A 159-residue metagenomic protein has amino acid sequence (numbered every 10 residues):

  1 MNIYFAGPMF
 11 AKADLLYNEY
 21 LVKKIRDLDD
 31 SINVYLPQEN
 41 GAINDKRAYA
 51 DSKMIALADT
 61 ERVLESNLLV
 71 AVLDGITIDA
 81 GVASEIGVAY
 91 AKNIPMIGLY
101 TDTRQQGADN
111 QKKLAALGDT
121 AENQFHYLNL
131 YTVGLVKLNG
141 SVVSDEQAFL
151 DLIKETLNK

Functional and structural regions predicted by a protein language model:
M1-K159: Conserved catalytic or regulatory cores that recognize and/or transform ribose-phosphate-containing ligands
